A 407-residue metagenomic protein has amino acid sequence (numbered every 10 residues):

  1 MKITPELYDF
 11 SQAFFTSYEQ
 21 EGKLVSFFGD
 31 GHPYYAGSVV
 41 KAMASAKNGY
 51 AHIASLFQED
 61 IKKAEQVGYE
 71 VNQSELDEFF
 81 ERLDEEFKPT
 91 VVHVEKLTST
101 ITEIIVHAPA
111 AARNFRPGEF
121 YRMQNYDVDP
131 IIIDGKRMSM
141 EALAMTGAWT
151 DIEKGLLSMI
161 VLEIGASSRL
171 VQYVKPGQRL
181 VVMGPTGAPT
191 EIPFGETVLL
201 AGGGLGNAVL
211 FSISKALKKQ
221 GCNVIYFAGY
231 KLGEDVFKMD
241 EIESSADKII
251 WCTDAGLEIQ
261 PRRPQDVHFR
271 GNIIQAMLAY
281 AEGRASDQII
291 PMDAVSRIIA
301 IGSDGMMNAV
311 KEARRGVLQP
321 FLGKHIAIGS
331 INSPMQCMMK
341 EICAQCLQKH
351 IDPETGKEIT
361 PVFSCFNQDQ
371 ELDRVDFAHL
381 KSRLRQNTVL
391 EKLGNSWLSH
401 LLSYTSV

Functional and structural regions predicted by a protein language model:
M1-V92, T102: Residues forming the flavin
P33, D127-P130, G184-P189: Short, charged beta-turn/beta-strand-edge "cap" motif at the junction between a beta-strand and an adjacent loop
L83-Q178: Ferredoxin-reductase
A166-Q336: FNR/FR-type flavoprotein reductase catalytic core
V209, D304-G305, S333-Q370: Local cysteine-cluster metal-coordination motifs and their immediate loop/turn environment, predominantly Fe-S cluster
K349-P353, S364-V407: Short Fe-S-cluster ligation motifs
